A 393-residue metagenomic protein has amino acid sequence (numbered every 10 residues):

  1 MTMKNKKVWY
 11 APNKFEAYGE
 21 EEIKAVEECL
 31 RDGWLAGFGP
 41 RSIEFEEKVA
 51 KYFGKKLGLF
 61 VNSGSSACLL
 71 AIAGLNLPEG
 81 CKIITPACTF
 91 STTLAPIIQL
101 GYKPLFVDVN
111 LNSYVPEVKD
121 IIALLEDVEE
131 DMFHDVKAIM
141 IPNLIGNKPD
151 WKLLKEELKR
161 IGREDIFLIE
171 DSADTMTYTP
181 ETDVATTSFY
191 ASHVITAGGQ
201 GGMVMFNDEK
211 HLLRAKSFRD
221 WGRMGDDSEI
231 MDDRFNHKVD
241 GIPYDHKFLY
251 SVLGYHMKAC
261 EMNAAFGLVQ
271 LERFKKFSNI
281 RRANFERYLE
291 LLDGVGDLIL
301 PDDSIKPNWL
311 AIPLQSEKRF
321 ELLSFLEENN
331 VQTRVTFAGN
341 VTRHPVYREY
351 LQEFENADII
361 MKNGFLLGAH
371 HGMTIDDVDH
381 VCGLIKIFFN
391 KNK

Functional and structural regions predicted by a protein language model:
M1-G74, P78, E327, K362 (+1 more regions): Conserved PLP-binding active-site segment in aminotransferase class I/II-type PLP enzymes
P40-E47, K55-G58, K119, A138-P142 (+2 more regions): PLP-dependent aminotransferase class I/II
G64, T89, H370: Conserved glycine-rich SAM-binding loop
L69-H134: Conserved PLP-anchoring active-site segment centered on the Schiff-base-forming lysine
I84, L105, F167-D171, T186 (+2 more regions): Structural detector of well-ordered beta-strand residues that form the stable sheet scaffold of enzyme domains
A95-I97, V194, M262: Hydrophobic/aromatic ligand-binding patch that stacks against planar heteroaromatic rings of cofactors or nucleotides
N112-A197, M203-L213, L366: Active-site phosphate-binding strand-loop segment of PLP-dependent enzymes
